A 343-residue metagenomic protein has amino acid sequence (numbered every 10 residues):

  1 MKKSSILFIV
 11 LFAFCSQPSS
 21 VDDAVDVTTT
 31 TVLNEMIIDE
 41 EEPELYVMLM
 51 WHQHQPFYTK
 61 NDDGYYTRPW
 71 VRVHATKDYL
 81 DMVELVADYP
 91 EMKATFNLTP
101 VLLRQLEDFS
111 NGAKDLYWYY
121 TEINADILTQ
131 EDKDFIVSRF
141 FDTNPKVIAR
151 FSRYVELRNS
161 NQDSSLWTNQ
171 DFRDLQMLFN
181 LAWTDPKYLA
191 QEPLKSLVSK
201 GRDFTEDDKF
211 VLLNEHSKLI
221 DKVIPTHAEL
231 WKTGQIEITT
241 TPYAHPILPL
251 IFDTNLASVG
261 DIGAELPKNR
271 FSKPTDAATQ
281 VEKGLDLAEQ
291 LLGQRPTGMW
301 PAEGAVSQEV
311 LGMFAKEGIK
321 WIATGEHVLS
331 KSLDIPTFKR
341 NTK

Functional and structural regions predicted by a protein language model:
M1-K2, L33: Generic cytosolic/nucleocytoplasmic N-terminal low-complexity/intrinsically disordered segments
K2-I9: Sec-dependent signal peptide recognition, specifically the positively charged N-region followed immediately by
A13-F14: C-terminal motif of bacterial Sec signal peptides marking the signal peptidase cleavage site
S19-L33: Short, low-complexity, disordered segments immediately C-terminal to signal peptides in bacterial exported proteins
N34-K343: Carbohydrate-active enzymes and regulators
